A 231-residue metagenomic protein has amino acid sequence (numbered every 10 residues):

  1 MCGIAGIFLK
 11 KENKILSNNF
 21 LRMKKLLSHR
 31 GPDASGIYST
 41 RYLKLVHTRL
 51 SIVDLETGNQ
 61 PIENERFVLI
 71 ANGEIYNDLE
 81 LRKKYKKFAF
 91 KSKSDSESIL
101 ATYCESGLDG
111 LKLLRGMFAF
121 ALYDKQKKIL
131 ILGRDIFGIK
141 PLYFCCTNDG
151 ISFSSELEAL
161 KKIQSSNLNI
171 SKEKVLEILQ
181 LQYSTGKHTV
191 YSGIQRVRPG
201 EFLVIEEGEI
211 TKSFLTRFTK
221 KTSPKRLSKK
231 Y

Functional and structural regions predicted by a protein language model:
M1-Y231: Cysteine-centered catalytic environments shared across enzyme families
